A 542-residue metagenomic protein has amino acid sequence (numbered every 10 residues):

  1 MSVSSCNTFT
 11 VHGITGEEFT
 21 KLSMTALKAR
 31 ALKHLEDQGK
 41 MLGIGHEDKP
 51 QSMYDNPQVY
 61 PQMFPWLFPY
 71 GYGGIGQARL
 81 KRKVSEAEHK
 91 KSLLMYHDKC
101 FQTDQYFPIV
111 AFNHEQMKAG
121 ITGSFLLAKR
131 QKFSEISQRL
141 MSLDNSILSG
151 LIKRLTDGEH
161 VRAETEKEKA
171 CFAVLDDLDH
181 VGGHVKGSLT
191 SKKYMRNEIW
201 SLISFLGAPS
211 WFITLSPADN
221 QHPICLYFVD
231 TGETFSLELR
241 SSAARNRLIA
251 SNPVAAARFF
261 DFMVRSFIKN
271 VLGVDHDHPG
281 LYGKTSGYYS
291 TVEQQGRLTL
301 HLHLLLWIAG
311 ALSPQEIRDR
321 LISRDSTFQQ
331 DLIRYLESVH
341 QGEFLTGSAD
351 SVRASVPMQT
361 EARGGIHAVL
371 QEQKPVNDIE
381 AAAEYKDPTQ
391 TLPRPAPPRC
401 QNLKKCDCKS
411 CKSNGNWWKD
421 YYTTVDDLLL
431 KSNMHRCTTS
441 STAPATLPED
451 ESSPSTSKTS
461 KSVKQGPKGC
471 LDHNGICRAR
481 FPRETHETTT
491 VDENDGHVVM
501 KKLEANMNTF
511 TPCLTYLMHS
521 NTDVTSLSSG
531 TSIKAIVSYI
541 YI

Functional and structural regions predicted by a protein language model:
M1-L302, L306-I542: Intrinsic low-complexity, intrinsically disordered terminal tails and linker regions enriched in charged/polar residues
